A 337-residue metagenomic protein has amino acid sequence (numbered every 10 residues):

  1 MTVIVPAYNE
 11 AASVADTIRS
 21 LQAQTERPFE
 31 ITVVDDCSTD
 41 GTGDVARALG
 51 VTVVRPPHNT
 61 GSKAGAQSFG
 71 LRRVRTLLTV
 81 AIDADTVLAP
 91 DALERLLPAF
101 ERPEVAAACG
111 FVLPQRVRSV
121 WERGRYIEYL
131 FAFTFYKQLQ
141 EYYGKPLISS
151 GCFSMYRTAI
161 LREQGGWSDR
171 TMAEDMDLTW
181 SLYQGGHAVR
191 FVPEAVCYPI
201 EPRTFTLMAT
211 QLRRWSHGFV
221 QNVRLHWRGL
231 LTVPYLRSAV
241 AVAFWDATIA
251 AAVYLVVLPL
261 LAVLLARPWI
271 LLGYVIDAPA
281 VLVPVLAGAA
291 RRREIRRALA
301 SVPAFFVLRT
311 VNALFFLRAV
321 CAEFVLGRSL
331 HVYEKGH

Functional and structural regions predicted by a protein language model:
M1-R19: N-proximal low-complexity "stem/linker" segments adjacent to membrane-targeting elements
M1-T2, E30, D177: Cell-envelope/extracellular polymer assembly enzymes that use nucleotide-activated donors
A15-D16, D40-R47, D91: Acidic helix N-cap motif at the loop->helix transition within catalytic regions of sugar-transfer enzymes
R19-P28: Short, acidic, metal-binding catalytic loop of nucleotide-sugar glycosyltransferases
F29-C37, V54-P56: Short beta-strand/loop segment that forms part of the nucleotide-sugar
R55, N59-R72, T76-L77, P90-D169 (+3 more regions): Long helical/loop segments within the catalytic core of UDP-sugar-dependent glycosyltransferases, especially the large
D83-V87, R170: The conserved acidic donor/metal-binding loop of glycosyltransferases
D246-L326: Membrane-embedded multi-pass helical conduit in multi-pass membrane proteins, especially envelope-biosynthetic
